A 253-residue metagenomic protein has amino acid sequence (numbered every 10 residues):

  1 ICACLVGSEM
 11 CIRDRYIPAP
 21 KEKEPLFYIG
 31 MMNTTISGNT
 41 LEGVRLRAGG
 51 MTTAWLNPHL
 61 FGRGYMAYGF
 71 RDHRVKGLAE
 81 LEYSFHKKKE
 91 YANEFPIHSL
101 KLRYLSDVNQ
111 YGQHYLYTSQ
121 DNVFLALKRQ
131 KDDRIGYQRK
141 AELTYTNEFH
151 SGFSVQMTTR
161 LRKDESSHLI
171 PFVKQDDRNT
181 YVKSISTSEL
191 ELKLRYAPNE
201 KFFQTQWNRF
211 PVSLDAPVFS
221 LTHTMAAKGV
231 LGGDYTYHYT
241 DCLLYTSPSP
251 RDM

Functional and structural regions predicted by a protein language model:
I1-V6, I12, Y245-M253: Single conserved hydrophobic/aromatic residue that forms the stacking wall/gate of nucleotide- or nucleobase-binding
A3-E9, R13-G69, V75-G77, Y83 (+5 more regions): Outer-membrane beta-barrel initiation region
M51-T53, E82-H86, R134, E142-H150 (+3 more regions): Transmembrane beta-barrel domains of outer membrane proteins
N57-H59, F95-I97, H150-G152, A216 (+1 more regions): Strand-connecting loop/turn motifs
F61, Q138, E142-D164: Subset of outer-membrane beta-barrel
G64-Y68, L100-V108, M157-K163, L190 (+3 more regions): Transmembrane beta-barrel strands of outer-membrane/channel proteins
S84-K140: Outer-membrane beta-barrel translocator/channel fold
